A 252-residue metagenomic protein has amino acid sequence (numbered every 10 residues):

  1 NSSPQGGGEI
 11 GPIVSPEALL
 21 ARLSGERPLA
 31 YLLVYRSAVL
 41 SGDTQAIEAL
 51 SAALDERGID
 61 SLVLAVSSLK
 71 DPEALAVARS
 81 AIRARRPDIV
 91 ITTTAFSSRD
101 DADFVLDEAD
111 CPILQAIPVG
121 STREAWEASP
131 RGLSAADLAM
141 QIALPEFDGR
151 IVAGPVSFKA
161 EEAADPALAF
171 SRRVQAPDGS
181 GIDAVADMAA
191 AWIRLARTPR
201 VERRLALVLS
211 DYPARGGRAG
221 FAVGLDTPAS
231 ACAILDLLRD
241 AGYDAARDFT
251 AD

Functional and structural regions predicted by a protein language model:
N1-D252: An N-terminal assembly and electron-transfer interface module characteristic of large anaerobic redox and radical
